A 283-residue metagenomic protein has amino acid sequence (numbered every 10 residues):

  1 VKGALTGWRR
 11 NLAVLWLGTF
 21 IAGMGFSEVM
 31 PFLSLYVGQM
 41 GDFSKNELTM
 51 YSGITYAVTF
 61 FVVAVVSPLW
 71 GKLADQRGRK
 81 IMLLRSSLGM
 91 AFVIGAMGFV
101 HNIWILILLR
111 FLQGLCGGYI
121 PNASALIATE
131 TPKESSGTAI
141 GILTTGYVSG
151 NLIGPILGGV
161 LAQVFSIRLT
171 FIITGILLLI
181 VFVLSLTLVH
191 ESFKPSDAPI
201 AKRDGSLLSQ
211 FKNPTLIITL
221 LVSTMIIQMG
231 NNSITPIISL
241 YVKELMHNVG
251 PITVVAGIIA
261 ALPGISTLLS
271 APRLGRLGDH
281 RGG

Functional and structural regions predicted by a protein language model:
V1-R9, H190-L220: Juxtamembrane intracellular "pre-TM" segments in multi-pass secondary transporters
G7-L35, Q39, P214-I234: Pair of pore-lining "gating" transmembrane helices in MFS-fold secondary transporters
F32-T49, I237-V254: Short amphipathic helix-loop junctions that connect adjacent transmembrane helices in Major Facilitator Superfamily/SLC
I54-W70, A261-R273: Central cavity-lining transmembrane alpha-helices of secondary-active solute carriers, predominantly the Major
A64-H101, G278-R281: Conserved MFS/SLC helix-loop-helix module at the cytosolic interface between two early adjacent transmembrane helices
V93, W104-L112: Paired small-residue
L109-Y147: Cytoplasmic helix-loop-helix junction between adjacent transmembrane helices in 12-TM secondary transporters
T170-L186: Symmetry-related core transmembrane helices of the 12-TM Major Facilitator Superfamily/SLC fold
